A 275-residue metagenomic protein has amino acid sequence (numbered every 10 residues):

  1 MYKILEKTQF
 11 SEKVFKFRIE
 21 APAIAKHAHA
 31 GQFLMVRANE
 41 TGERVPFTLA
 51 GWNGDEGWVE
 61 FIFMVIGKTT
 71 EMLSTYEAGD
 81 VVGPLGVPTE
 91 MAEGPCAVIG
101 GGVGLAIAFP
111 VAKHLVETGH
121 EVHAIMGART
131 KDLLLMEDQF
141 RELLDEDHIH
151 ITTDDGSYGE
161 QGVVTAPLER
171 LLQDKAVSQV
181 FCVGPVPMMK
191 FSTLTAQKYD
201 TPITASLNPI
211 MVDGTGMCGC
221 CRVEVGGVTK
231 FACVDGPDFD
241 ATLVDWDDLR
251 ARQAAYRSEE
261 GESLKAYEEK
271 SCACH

Functional and structural regions predicted by a protein language model:
M1-E77: Ferredoxin-reductase
E6, G51, I151-T153, A205 (+1 more regions): Structural signal for conserved beta-strand scaffold positions within catalytic alpha/beta enzyme cores
V36, V81-P84, V223: A generic structural signal for residues embedded in beta-strands
G42-G51, P88-V98, C233: Short, Lys/Arg- and Gly-enriched loop/turn segments at beta-strand edges
K68-V212: FNR/FR-type flavoprotein reductase catalytic core
I107, V186, N208-D238, E269-H275: Local cysteine-cluster metal-coordination motifs and their immediate loop/turn environment, predominantly Fe-S cluster
F231-D235, F239-H275: Short Fe-S-cluster ligation motifs
